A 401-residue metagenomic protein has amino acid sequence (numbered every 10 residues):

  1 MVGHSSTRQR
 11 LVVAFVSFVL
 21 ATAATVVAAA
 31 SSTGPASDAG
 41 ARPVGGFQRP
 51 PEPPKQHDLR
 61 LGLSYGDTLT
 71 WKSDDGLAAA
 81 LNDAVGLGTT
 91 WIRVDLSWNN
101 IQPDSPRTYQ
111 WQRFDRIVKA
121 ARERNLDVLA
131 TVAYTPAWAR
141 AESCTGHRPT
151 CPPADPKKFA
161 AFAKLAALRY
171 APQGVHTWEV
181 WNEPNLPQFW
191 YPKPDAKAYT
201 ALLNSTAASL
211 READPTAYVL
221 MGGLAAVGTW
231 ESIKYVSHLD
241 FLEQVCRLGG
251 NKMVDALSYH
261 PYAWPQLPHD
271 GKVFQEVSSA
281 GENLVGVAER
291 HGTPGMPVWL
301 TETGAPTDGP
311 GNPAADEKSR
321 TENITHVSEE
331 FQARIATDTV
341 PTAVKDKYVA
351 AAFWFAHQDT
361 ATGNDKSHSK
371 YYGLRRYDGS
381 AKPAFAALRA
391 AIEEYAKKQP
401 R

Functional and structural regions predicted by a protein language model:
V2-G34: Secretory targeting and sorting signals
V2-H4, G45-F47, P51, A139 (+3 more regions): Aromatic-rich peripheral "rim/lid" segments of glycoside hydrolase catalytic domains that contact and position glycan
V26-Q56, K397-R401: N-terminal low-complexity, Pro/Thr-rich disordered segments that flank secretion/membrane-targeting signals
G40-T90, D95: Boundary/entry segment of secreted carbohydrate-active catalytic domains
P54, A160, D195-E329: Noncatalytic carbohydrate-binding groove/subsite architecture in carbohydrate-active enzymes
L61-Y65, I92-V94, V128-V132, W178-V180 (+4 more regions): Hydrophobic faces of well-ordered beta-strands that scaffold small-molecule active sites in alpha/beta enzyme cores
W71-V85, F159-A167, Y235-R247, A333-T342: Short, acidic/polar
L87-I233, W264: Substrate-binding cleft and catalytic face of glycoside hydrolase catalytic domains, especially the flexible beta-alpha
